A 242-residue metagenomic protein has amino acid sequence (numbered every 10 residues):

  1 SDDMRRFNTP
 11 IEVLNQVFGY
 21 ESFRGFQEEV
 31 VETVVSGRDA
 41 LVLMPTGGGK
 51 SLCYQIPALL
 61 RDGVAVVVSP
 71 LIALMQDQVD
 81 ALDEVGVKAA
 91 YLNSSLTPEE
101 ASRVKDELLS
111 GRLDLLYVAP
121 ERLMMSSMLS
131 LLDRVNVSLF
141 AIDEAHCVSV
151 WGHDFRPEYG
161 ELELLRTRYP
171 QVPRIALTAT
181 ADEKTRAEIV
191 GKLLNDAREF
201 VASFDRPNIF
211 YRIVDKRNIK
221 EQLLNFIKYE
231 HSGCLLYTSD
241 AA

Functional and structural regions predicted by a protein language model:
R5-L43: Conserved pre-motif I regulatory segment
V35, S51-V64: Walker A/P-loop NTP-binding motif
V64-A81: Conserved Walker A/P-loop ATP-binding site and its immediately adjacent core in helicase/helicase-like ATPase domains
Q76-T97, E107: Conserved helix-turn-beta segment of the N-terminal RecA-like "Helicase ATP-binding" lobe in SF1/SF2 helicases
P98-L139: Conserved helix/coil segment N-terminal to the catalytic DExD/H
C147-V201: Post-DEXD/H (motif II) to motif III coupling segment of the RecA-like Helicase ATP-binding lobe
E183-Y229: Interdomain hinge/linker at the junction between the two RecA-like core domains of SF2 helicases
Y237-A242: Conserved small/polar residues in nucleotide/adenosyl-binding loops
